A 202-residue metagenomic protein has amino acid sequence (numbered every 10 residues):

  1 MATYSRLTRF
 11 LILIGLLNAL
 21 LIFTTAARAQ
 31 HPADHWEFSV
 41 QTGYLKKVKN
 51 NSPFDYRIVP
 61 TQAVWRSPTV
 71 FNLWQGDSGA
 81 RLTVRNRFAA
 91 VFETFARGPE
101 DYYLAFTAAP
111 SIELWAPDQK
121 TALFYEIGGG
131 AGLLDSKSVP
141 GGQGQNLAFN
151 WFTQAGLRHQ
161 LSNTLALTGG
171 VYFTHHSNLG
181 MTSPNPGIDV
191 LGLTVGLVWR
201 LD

Functional and structural regions predicted by a protein language model:
M1-A33, D202: Cleavable N-terminal export/targeting peptides
R28-H35, T69-V84, W115-A122, L161-L165 (+1 more regions): Short loop/turn motifs that connect adjacent beta-strands in outer-membrane beta-barrel proteins
P32, S52-I58, A80, G98-Y103 (+2 more regions): Replace "Gram-negative outer membrane beta-barrel proteins" with "bacterial and organellar outer membrane beta-barrel
D34-V40, L82-A90, L104-F106, L123-G129 (+3 more regions): Transmembrane beta-strands of outer-membrane beta-barrel proteins
T42-V48, S67, A90-A96, I112-L114 (+3 more regions): Transmembrane beta-strands of outer-membrane beta-barrel pores
P60-V64, T107-A109, F152-Q154, T194: Membrane-embedded beta-strand positions in outer-membrane beta-barrel channels/transporters
T61-A63, I188-D202: Outer-membrane beta-barrel "beta-signal"
P99-A122, I127: Helix-adjacent hinge/juxtasegments
